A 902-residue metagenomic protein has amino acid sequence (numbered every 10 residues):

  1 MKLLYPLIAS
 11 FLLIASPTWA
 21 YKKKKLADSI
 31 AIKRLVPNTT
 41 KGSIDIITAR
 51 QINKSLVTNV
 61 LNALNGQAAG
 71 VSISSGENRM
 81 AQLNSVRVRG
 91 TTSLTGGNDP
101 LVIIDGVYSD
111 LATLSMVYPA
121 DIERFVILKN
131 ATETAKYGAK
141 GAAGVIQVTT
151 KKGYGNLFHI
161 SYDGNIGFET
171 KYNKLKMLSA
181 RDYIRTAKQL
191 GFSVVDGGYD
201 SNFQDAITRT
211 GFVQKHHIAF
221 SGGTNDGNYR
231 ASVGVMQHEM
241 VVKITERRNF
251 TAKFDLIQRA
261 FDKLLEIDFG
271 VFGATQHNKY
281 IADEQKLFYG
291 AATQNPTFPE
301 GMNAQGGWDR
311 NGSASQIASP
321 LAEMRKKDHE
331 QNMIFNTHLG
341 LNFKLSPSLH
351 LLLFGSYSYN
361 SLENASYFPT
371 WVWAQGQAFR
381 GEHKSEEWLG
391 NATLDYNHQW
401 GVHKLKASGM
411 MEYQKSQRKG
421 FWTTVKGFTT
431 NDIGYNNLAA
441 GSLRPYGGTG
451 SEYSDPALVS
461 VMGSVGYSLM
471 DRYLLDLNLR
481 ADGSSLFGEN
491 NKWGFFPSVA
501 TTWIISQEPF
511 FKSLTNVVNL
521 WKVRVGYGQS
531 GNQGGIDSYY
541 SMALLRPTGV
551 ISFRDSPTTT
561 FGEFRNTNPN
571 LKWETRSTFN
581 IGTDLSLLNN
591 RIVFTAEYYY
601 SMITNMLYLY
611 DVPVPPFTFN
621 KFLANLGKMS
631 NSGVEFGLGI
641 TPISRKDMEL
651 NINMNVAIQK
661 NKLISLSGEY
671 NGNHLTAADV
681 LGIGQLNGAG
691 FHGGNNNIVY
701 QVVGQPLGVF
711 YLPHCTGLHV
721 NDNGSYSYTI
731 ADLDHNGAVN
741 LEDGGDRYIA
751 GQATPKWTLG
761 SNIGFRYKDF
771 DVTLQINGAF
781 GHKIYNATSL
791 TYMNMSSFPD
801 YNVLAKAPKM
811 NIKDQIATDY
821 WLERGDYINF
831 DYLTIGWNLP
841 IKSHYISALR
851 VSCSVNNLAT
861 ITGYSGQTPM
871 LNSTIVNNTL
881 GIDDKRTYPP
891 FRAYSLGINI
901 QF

Functional and structural regions predicted by a protein language model:
M1-A260, L265-A274, I334-N336, W573 (+8 more regions): Short, small/polar-rich motifs associated with maturation and membrane association, primarily at protein termini
K2-L3, D99, G211-Q214, D255-F261 (+6 more regions): Extracellular/periplasmic, surface-exposed regions of secreted and cell-surface proteins
S161-G198, T424, A624, T641-G751 (+2 more regions): Conserved small-residue
K286-L321: Acidic, glycine-rich flexible loop segments
G737-A738, D771-F830: C-terminal beta-barrel architecture of Gram-negative outer-membrane proteins
